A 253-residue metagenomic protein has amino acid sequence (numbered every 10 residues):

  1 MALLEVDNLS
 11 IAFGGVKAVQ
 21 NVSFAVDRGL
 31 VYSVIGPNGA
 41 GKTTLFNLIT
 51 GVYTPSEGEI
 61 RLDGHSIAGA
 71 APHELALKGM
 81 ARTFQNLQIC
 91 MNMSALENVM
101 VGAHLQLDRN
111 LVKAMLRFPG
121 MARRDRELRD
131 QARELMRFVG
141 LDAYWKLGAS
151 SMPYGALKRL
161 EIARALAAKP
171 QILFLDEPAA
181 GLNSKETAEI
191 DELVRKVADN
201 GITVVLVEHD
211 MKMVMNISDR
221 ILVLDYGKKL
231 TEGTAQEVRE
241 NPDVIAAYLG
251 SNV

Functional and structural regions predicted by a protein language model:
M1-V253: Glycine-rich phosphate-binding loops of nucleotide-dependent enzymes
